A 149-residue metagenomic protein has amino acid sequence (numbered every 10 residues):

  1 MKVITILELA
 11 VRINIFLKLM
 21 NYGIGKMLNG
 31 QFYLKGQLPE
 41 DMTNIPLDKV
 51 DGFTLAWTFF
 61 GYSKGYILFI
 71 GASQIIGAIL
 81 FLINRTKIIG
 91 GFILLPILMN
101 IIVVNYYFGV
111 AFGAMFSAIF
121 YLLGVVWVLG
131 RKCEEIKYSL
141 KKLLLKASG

Functional and structural regions predicted by a protein language model:
M1-D41, G61, L68, I83-G149: Extended, low-polarity transmembrane helix blocks
K2-V3, L55, G71, A78: Generic signal for short, ordered secondary-structure residues within or immediately flanking folded domains
I15, S73-Q74: Residue-level signal for transmembrane alpha-helical positions in Major Facilitator Superfamily
L38-Y62: Extracytosolic (periplasmic/ER-lumenal) interhelical loops and adjacent juxtamembrane/interface segments of multi-pass
W57-S73: Individual transmembrane alpha-helix segments
I76-L82: Generic transmembrane alpha-helix motif of multi-pass integral membrane proteins
